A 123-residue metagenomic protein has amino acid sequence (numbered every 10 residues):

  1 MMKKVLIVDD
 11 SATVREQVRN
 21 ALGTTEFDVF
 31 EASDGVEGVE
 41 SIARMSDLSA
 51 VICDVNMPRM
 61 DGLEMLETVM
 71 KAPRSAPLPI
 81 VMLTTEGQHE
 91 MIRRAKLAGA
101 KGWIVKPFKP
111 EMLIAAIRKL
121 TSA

Functional and structural regions predicted by a protein language model:
E16-T24: Charged docking surfaces used in two-component/phosphorelay signaling
E31-A50, E67-T68, R93: Acidic, metal-coordinating helix/loop segments flanking the phosphotransfer/catalytic sites of two-component signaling
D47-S49, R74-P79: His-Asp phosphorelay/catalytic-motif detector in bacterial-type signaling
D54, T84: Active-site residues of response regulator receiver
M57: Receiver (REC) domain active-site loop signature in two-component systems and cognate sites in sensor histidine kinases
E90, F108-I117: C-terminal output helix
